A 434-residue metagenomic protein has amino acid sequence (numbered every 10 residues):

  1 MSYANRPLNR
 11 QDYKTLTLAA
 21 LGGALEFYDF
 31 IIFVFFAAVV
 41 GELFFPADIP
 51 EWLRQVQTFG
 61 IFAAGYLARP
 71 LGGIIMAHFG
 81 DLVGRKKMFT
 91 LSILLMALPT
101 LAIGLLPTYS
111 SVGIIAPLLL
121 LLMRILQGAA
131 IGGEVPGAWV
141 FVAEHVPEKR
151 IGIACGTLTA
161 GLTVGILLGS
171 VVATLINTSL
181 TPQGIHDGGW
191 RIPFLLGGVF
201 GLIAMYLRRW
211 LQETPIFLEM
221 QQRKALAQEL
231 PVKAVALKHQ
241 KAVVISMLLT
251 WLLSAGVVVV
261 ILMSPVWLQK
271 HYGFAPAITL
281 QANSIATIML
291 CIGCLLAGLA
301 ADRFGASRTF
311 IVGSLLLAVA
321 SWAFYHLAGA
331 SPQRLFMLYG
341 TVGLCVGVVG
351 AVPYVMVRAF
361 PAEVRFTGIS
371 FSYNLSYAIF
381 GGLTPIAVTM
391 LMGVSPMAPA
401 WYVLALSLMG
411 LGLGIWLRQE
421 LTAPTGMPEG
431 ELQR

Functional and structural regions predicted by a protein language model:
V34, Q240-L290, G381-T384: Extracytoplasmic gate region of multi-pass secondary transporters
A37-L71: Extracellular/periplasmic helix-loop-helix junction of adjacent transmembrane segments in MFS-like secondary
G73-R85, C294-G305: Helix-to-loop junctions at the C-terminal end of transmembrane segments in multipass secondary transporters
L82-I93, R303-S314: Cytoplasmic membrane-interface "Motif A"-like loop-to-helix N-cap segments of 12-TM Major Facilitator Superfamily
L94-V112, L315-G329: C-terminal ends and interior cores of transmembrane alpha-helices in multi-pass membrane transporters/permeases
I153-N177, F200, S372-T384: Glycine-rich segments within core transmembrane alpha-helices of 12-TM secondary carriers
A204-L211, V355, W401, L406-R434: Multi-pass alpha-helical transporter architecture, strongest for 12-TM Major Facilitator/SLC carriers used
S307-V352: C-terminal transmembrane helical hairpin of 12-TM major facilitator-type secondary transporters
